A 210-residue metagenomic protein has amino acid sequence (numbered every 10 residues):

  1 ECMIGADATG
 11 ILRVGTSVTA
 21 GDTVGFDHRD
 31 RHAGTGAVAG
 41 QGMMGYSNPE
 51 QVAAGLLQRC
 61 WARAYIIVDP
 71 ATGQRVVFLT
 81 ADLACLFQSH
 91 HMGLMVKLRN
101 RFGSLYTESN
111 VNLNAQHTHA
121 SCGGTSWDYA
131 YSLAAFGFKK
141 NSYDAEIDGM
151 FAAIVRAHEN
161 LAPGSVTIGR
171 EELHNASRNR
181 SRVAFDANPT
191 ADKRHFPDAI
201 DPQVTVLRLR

Functional and structural regions predicted by a protein language model:
E1-R210: Conserved beta-alpha junction segments in alpha/beta enzyme cores
